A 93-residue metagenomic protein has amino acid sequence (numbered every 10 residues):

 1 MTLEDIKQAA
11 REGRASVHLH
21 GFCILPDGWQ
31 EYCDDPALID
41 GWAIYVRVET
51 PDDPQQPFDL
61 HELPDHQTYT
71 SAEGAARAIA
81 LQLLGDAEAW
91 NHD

Functional and structural regions predicted by a protein language model:
M1-D53, E73, A89-W90: Short N-terminal "domain-start" leader segments that mark the transition from disordered tails or signal peptides into
E49-G74, I79: A short, exposed loop/beta-hairpin motif centered on an aromatic-Gly-Thr core
H61, H92-D93: Charged, low-complexity surface segments at secondary-structure and domain boundaries
I79-H92: Short arginine-rich
